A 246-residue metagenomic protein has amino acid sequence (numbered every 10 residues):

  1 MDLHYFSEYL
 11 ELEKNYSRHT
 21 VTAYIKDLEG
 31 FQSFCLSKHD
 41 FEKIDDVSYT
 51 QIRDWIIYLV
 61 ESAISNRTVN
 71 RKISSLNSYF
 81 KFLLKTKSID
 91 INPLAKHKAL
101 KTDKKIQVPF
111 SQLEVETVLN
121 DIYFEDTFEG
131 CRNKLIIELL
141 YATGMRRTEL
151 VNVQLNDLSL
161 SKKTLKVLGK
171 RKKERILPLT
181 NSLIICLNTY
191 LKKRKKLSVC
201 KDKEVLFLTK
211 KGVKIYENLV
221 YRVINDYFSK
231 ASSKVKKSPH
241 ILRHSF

Functional and structural regions predicted by a protein language model:
M1-F246: Conserved catalytic core of the tyrosine transesterase superfamily
